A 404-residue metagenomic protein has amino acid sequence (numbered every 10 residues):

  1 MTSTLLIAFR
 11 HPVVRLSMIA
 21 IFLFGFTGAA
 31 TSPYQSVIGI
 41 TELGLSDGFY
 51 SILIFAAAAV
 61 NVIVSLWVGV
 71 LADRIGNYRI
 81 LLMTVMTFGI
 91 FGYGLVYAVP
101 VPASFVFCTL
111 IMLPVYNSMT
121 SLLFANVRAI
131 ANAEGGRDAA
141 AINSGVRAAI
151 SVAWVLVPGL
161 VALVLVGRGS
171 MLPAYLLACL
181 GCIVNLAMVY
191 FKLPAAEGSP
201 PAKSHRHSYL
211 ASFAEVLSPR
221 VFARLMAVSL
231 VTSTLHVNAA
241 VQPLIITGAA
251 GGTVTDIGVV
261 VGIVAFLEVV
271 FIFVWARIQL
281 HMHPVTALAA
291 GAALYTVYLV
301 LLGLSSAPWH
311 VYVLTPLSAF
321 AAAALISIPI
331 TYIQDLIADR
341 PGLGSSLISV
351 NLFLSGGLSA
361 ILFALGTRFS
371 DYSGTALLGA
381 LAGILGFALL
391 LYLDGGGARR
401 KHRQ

Functional and structural regions predicted by a protein language model:
M1-V14, P194-L225: Juxtamembrane intracellular "pre-TM" segments in multi-pass secondary transporters
S3-A58, A223, A227, H236-I246: Helix-loop boundary and gating motifs at the non-cytosolic
F22, A103-T120, S229, H310-A324: Hydrophobic core of transmembrane alpha-helices in multi-pass small-molecule transporters, especially MFS/SLC-type
V64-N77, L165, F271-H283, T367: Helix-to-loop junctions at the C-terminal end of transmembrane segments in multipass secondary transporters
I80-G94, C179, T286-L301, A380: Structural signature of the two symmetry-related core transmembrane helices
S118-E134, A324-I337: Intracellular juxtamembrane helix-capping segments at the cytosolic ends of symmetry-related transmembrane helices
F271, V285-P329: C-terminal transmembrane helical hairpin of 12-TM major facilitator-type secondary transporters
D339-F369: A late C-terminal transmembrane helix in Major Facilitator Superfamily
